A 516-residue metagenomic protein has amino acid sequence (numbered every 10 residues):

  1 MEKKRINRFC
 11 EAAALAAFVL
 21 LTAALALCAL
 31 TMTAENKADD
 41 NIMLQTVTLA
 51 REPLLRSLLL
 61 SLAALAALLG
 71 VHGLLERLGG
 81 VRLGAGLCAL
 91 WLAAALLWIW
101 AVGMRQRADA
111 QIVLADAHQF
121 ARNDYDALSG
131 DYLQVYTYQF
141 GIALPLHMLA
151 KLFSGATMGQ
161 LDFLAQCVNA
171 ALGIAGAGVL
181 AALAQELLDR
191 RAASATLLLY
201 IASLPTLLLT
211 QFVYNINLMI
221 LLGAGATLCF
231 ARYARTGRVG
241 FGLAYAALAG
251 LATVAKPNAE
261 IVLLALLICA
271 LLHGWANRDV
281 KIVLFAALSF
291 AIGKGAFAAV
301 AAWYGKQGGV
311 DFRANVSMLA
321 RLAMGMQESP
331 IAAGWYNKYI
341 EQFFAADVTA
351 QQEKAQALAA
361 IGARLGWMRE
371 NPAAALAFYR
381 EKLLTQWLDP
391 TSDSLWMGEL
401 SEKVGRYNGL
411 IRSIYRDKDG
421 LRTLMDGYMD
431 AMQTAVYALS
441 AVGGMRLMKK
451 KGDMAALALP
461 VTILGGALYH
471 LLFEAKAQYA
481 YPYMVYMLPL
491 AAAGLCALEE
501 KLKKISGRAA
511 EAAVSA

Functional and structural regions predicted by a protein language model:
M1-W98, I282-F290, A512-A516: Start-transfer (signal-anchor) and selected internal transmembrane alpha helices of multi-pass inner/ER membrane
Q45-S61, Q160, L164, E381-L459: Membrane-interface anchor segments at the N-terminal boundary of transmembrane helices in multi-pass membrane enzymes
V102-H118, R122-L149, F153-Q160, Q356-A357 (+2 more regions): Extracytoplasmic catalytic/substrate-binding loops of multi-pass membrane glycan-assembly enzymes
Y136, F140, S154-A175, D426-D430: Loop-to-helix entry region of an early transmembrane alpha helix in multi-pass inner-membrane enzymes
L164-L172, A195-G225, F230, A255-V262 (+1 more regions): Multi-pass, polyprenyl lipid-linked donor-dependent membrane glycosyltransferases
C167-L187, G225, A438-V442: Transmembrane-helix motifs of polytopic, lipid-linked glycan transferases
L188, A226-F241: Membrane-interface transmembrane helices that cradle and orient dolichyl/undecaprenyl
A302-G405: Membrane-proximal stem/loop segments at transmembrane-domain junctions that anchor or position
